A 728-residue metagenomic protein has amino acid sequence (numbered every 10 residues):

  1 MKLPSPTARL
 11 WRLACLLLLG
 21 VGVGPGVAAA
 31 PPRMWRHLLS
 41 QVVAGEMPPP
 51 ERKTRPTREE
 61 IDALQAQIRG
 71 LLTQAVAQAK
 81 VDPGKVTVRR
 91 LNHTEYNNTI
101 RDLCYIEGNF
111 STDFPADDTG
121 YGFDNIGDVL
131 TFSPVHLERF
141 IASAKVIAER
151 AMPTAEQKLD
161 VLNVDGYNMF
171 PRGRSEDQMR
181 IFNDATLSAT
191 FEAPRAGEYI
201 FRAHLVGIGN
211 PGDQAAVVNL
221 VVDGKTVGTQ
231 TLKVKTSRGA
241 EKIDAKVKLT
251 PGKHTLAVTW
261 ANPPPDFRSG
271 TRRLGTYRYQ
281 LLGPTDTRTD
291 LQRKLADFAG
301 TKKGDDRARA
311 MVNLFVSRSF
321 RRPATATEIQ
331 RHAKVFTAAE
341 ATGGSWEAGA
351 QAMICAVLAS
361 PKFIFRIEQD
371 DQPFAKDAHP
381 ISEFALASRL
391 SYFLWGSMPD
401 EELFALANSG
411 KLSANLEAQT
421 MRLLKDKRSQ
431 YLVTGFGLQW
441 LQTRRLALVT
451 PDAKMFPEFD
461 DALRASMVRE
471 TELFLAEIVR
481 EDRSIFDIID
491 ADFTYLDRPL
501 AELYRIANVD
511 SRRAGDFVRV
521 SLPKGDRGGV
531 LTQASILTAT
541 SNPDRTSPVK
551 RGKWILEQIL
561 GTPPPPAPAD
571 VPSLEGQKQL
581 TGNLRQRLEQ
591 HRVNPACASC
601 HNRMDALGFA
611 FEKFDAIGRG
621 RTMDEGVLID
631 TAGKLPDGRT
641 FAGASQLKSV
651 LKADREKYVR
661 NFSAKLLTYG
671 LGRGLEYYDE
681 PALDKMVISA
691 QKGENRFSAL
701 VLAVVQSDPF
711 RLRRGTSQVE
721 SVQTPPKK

Functional and structural regions predicted by a protein language model:
K2, L16-G20, P25-L159, T259-P263 (+19 more regions): Aromatic- and Gly/Pro-enriched helix-to-coil junctions and flexible linker segments
K2-A14: Bacterial N-terminal signal peptides that target proteins for export
P32-H37, K53-P56, A501, F517-A653 (+4 more regions): Sequence context surrounding c-type heme c attachment/ligation sites in exported
Q67, T87, E95, T99 (+13 more regions): Extended surface/linker regions that mediate inter-domain or inter-protein docking in multi-component redox
Y199-L205, H254-P265: Extracellular beta-strand-rich recognition modules
E241-K253: Short, surface-exposed tryptophan/glycine-enriched loops that mediate extracellular molecular recognition
A308, I364-S388, P399-V479, D637 (+4 more regions): Long, ordered, helix-rich scaffold segments
E328, H332, P361-R366, L386 (+7 more regions): Extended, hydrophobic alpha-helical segments in both membrane/secreted and soluble proteins
